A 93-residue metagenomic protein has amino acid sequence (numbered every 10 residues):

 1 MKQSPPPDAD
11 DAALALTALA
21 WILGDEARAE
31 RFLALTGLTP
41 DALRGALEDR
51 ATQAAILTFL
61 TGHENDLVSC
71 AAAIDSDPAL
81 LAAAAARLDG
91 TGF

Functional and structural regions predicted by a protein language model:
M1-F93: Metal- and O2-centered redox machinery and metal/ROS homeostasis
